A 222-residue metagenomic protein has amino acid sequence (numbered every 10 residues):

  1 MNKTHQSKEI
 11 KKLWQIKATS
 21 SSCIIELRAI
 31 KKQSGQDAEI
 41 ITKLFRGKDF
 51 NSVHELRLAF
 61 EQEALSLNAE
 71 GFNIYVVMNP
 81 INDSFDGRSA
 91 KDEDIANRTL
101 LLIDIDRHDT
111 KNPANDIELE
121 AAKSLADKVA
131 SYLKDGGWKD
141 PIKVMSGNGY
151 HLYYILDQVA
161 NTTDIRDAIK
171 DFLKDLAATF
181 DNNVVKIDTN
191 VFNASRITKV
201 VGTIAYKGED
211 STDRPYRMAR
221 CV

Functional and structural regions predicted by a protein language model:
M1-L100, I105-D116, E120, I204: DNA replication initiation on ssDNA origins
Q62-A64, M78-A130, K134-G137, L156-V222: DNA replication initiation modules
G71, G147-G149, G202, G208: Glycine-centered flexibility motif
D140: RNase H-like polynucleotidyl transferase catalytic core
K143-Y154, T198: Short, conserved phosphate-binding/catalytic loop or strand-edge motifs used in phosphoryl-/nucleotidyl-transfer
